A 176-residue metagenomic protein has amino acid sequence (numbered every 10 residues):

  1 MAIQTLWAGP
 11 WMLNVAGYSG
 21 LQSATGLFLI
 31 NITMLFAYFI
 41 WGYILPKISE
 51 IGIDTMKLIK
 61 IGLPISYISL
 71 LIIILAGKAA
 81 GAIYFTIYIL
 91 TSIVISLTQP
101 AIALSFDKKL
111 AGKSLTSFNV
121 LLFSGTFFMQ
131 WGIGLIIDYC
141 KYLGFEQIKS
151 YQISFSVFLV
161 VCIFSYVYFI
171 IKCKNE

Functional and structural regions predicted by a protein language model:
M1-G42, Q99, T126-G134: Extracytoplasmic gate region of multi-pass secondary transporters
W11-A16, K47-I48, A101-F106, Y139: Helix-to-coil boundary motifs at intracellular loop junctions of multi-pass secondary transporters
S19, L135-V160: A membrane-interface helix-boundary motif in multi-pass transporters
T33-A37, T91, L121, G125 (+1 more regions): MFS transmembrane alpha-helix packing/gate-lining sites
Y38-I53, I137-D138: Helix-to-loop junctions at the C-terminal end of transmembrane segments in multipass secondary transporters
I53-T98: C-terminal transmembrane helical hairpin of 12-TM major facilitator-type secondary transporters
I73-I74, F155-E176: Multi-pass alpha-helical transporter architecture, strongest for 12-TM Major Facilitator/SLC carriers used
F106-Y142: A late C-terminal transmembrane helix in Major Facilitator Superfamily
